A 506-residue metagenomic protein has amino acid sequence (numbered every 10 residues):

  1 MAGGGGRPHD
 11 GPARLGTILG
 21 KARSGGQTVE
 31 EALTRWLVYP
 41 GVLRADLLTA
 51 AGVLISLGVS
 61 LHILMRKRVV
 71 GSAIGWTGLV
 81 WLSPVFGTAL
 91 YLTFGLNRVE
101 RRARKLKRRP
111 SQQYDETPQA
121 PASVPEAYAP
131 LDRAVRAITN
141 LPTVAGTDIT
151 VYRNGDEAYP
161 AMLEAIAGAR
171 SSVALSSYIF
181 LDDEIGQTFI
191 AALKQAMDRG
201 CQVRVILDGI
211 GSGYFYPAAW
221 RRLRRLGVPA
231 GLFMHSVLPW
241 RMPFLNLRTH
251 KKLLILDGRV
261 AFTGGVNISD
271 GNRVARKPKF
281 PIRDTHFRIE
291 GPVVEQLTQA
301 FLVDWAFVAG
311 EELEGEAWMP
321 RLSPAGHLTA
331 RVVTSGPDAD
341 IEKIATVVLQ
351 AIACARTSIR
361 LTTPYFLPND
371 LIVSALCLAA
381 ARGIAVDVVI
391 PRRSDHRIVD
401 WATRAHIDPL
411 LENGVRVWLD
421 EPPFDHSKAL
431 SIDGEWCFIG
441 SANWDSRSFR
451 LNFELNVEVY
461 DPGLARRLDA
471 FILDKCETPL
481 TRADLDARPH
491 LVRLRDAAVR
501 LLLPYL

Functional and structural regions predicted by a protein language model:
G6, L15-T346, Q350, C354 (+7 more regions): N-terminal localization/anchoring segments of enzymes in phospholipid and broader phosphate metabolism
D10-G11: Short hydrophobic alpha-helical segments enriched in small aliphatic residues
V348-S358, L378-A381: Long hydrophobic segments that form regular secondary structure
Y365-V386, P391-R392, H396: Helical hairpin unit composed of two closely spaced alpha helices linked by a short loop
V417-E421: Active-site donor-binding acidic/aromatic loop of nucleotide-activated sugar and phosphosugar transferases involved
